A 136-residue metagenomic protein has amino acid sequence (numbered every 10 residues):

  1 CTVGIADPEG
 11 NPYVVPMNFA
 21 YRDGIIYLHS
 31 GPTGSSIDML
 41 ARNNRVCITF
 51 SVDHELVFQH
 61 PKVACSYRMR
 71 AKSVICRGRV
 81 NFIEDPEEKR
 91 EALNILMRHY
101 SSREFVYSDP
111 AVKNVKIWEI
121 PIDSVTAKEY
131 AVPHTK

Functional and structural regions predicted by a protein language model:
C1, V15, R22-G24, R42-V46 (+2 more regions): A generic structural signal for short beta-strands and their flanking turns/coil linkers
C1-P32, I48: Short beta-strand segments
A6-P12, S36-N44, R77-E84: A broad, low-specificity signal for short, low-complexity segments enriched in glycine/proline and polar/charged
N18-A20, D38-L40, S66-R68, P110-A111: Short, conserved, surface-exposed binding loops centered on an aromatic residue
G34-S36, H134-T135: Short, surface-exposed beta-strand-loop junctions and turns on beta-sheet-rich folds
S35-Q59, Y67: Helix-adjacent hinge/juxtasegments
D53-K136: Charged, gly/pro-rich active-site loop segments
